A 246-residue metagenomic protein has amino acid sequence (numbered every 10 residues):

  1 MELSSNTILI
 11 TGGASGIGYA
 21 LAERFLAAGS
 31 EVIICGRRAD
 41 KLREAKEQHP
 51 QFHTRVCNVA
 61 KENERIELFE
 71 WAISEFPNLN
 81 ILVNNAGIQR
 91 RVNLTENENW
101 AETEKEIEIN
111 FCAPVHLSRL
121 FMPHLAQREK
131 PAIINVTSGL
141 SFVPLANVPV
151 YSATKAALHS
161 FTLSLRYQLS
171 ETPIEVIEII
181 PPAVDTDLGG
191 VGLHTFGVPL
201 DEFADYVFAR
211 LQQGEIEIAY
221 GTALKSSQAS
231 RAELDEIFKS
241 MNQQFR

Functional and structural regions predicted by a protein language model:
G12-G16: Conserved glycine-rich cofactor-binding loop
A28-E44: Conserved glycine-rich Rossmann-like NAD(P)H-binding loop of the short-chain dehydrogenase/reductase
V56-L68, W100: The beta1-alpha1 cofactor-binding region of Rossmann-like NAD(H)/NADP(H)-dependent oxidoreductases
Q89-E104, N147-V150: Conserved mid-core segment of classical short-chain dehydrogenase/reductases
S118, T154: Active-site helix of classical SDR
S138: Residue(s) in the substrate-gating loop at a strand-loop-helix junction that position the organic substrate next
E178, T186, G190-A229: C-terminal helical subdomain
